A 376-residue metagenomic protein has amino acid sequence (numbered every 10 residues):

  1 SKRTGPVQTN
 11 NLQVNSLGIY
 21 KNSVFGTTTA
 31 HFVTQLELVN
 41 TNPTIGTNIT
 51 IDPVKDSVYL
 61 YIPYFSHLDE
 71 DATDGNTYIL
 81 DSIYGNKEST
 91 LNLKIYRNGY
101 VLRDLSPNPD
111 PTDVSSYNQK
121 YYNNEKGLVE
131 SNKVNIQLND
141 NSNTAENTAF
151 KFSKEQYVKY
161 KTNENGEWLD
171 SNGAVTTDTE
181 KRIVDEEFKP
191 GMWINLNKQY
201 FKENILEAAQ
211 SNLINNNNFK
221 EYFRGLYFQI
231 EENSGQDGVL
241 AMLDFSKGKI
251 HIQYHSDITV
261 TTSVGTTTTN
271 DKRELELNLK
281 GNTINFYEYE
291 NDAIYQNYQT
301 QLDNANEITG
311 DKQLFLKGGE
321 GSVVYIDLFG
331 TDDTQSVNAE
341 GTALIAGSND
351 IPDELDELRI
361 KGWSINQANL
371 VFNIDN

Functional and structural regions predicted by a protein language model:
S1-N376: Secreted, disulfide-rich extracellular signaling modules
